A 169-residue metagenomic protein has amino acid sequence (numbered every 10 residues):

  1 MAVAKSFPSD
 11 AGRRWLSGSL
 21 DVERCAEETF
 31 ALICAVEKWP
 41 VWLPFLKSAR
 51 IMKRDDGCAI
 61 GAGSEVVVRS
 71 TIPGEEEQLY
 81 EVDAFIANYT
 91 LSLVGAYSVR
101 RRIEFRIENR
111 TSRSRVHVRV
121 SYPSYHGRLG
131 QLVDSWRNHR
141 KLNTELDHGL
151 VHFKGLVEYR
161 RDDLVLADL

Functional and structural regions predicted by a protein language model:
M1-D56, H152: Hydrophobic ligand-binding cavity/cleft-lining segments
A2, A59-V67, A84-L93: Short, hydrophobic/aromatic-rich segments at coil-to-beta transitions
V3, I51, V151-L169: Short, highly charged C-terminal tails/helix-capping segments
W15-S17, E75-Y80, V99-E104: Short, surface-exposed coil-to-beta transition loops
E23-E27, R54-G57, D83-N88, R106-R115: A short, structured loop/turn motif at beta-sheet edges
E28-I33, W39, V66-V68, V82 (+2 more regions): Hydrophobic pocket/interface hotspot
I72-E76, A84-T90, V99: Short, charged/polar surface micro-motifs in flexible loops or helix N-caps
V94-H148, L164-L166: Beta-strand/loop substructures that line and gate deep hydrophobic ligand-binding cavities in soluble
